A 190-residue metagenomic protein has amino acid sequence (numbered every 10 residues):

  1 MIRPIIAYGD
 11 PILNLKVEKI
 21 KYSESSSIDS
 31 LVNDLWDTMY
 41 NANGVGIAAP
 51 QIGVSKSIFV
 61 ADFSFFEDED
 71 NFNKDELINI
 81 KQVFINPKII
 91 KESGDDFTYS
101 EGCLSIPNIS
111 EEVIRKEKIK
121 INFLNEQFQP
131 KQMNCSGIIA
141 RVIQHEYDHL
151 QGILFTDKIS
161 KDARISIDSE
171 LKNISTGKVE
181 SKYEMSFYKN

Functional and structural regions predicted by a protein language model:
M1-N190: Positively charged
